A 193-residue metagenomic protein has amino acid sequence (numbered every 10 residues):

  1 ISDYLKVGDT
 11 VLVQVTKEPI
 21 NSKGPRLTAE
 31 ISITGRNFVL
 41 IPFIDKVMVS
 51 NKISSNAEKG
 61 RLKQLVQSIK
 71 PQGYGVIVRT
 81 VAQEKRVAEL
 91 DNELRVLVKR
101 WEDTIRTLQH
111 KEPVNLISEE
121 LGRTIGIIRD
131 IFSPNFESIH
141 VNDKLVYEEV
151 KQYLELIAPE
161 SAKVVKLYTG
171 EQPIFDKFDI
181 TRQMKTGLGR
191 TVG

Functional and structural regions predicted by a protein language model:
I1-G193: DE-rich acidic low-complexity regions and acidic surface loops
